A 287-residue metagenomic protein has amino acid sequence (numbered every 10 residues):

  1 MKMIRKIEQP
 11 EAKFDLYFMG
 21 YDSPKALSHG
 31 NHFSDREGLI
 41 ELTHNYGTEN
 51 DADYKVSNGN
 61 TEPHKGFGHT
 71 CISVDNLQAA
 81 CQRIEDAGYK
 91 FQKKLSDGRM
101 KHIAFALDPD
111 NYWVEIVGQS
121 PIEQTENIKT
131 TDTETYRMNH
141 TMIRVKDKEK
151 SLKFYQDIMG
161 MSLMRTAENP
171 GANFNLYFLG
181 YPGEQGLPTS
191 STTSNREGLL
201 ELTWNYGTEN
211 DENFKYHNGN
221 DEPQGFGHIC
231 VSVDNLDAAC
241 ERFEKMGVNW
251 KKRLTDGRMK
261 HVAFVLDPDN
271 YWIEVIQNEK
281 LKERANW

Functional and structural regions predicted by a protein language model:
M1-M3, R83, D147-S162: Amphipathic alpha-helical segments
R5-E8, D15-D22, L27, G59 (+5 more regions): Vicinal oxygen chelate
K25, N45-E49, Q185, N205-N210: Active-site/binding-pocket entry motifs
K25-R36, Q185-R196: Short mixed-charge
E49-D53, E123-E126, E209-N213: Short acidic/His/Gly/Ser-rich catalytic and metal-binding motifs that mark active-site loops of diverse hydrolases
A52-T61, E212-D221: Short, polar loop/linker segments at the starts of domains and inter-domain junctions
E62-K65, Q224: Beta-rich, blade/repeat-based domains predominating in secreted/periplasmic proteins but also intracellular
